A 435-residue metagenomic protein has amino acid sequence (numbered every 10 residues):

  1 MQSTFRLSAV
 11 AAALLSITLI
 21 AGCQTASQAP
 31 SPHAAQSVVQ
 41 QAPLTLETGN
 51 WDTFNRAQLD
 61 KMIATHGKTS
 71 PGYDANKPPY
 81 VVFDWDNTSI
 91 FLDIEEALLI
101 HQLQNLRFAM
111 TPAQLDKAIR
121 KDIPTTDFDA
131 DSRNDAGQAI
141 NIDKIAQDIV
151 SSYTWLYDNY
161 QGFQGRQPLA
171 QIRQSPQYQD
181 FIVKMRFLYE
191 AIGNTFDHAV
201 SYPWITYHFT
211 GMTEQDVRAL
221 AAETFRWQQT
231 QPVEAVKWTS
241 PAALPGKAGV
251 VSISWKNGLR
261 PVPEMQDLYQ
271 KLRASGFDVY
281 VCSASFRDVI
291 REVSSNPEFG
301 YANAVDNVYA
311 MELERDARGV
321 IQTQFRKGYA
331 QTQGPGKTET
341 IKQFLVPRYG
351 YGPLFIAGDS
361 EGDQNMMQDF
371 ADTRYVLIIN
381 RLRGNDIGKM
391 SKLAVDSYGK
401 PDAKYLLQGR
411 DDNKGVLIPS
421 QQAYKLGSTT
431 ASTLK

Functional and structural regions predicted by a protein language model:
M1-Q24: Gram-negative bacterial Sec-dependent N-terminal signal peptides
L14, Q58-M62, Q138-Y160, F181 (+3 more regions): Generic hydrophobic, helix-prone segments enriched in Leu/Val/Ile
I17, A21-W85, D93-G137, S428: Non-catalytic pre-domain segments flanking phosphatase-related domains
H33-D60, P71-Y73, P78, N194-F196 (+2 more regions): C-terminal cap/substrate-recognition subdomain and adjoining C-terminal extension of metal-dependent phosphatase-like
F83, N87, A357-D359: Active-site flanking residues adjacent to catalytic metal/cofactor-binding acidic residues
I90: Mobile, glycine-rich extracellular loop/lid and propeptide segments that shape or gate substrate/ligand access
E95, Q102, M110-P112, D116-S252: A metal-dependent, Asp-based hydrolase signature
